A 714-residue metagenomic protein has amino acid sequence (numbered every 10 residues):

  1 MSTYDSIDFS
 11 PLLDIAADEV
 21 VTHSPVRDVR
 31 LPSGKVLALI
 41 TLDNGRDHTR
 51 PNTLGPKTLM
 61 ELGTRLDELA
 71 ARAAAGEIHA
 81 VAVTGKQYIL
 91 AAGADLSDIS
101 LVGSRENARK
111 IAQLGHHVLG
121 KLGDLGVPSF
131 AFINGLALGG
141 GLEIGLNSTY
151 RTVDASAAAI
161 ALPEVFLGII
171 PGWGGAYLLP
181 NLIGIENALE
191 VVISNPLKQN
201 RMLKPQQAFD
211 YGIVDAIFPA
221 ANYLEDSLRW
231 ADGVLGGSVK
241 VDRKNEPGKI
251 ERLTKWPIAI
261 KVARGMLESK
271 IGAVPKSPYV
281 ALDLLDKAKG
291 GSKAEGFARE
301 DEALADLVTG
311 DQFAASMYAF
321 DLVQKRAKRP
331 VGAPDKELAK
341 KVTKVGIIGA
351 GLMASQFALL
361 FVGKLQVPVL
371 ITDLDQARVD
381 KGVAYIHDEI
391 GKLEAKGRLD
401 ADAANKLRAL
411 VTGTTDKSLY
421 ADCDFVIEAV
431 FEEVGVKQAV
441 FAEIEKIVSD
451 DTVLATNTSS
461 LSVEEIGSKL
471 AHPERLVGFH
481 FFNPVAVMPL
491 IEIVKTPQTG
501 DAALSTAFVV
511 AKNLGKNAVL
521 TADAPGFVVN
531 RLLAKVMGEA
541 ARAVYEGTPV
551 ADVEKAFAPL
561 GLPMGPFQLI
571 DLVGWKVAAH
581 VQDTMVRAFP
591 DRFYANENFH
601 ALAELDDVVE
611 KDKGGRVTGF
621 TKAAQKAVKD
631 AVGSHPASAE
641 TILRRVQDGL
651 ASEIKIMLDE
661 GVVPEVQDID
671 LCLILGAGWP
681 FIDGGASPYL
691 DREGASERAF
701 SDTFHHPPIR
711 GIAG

Functional and structural regions predicted by a protein language model:
T3-V20, S24-K35, D43-G45, R65 (+5 more regions): N-terminal glycine-rich phosphate-binding loop for ADP-containing cofactors
K35-I40, L59-E106, H117-N134, D154-A159 (+1 more regions): A structural preference for short, pocket-lining loop segments at secondary-structure junctions
P51-N52: HEAT/armadillo-like alpha-solenoid scaffolds in large eukaryotic assembly and transport factors
Y88-A92, L138-G139, L461-S462: Short, active-site-adjacent cap segments at secondary-structure transitions
L142: Long, basic N-terminal domains or extensions that often function in RNA/ssDNA interaction or organelle/cellular
T149-R151: Structural loop-to-beta junction motif characteristic of Rossmann-like glycosyltransferase folds
